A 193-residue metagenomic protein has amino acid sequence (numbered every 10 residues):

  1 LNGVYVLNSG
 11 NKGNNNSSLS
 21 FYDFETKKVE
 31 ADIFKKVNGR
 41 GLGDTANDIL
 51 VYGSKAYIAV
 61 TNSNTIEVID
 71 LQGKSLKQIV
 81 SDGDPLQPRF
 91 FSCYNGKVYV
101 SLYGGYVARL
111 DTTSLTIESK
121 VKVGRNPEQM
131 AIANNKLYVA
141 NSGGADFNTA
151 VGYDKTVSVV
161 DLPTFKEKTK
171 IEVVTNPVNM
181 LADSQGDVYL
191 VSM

Functional and structural regions predicted by a protein language model:
L1-M193: Predominantly soluble domains enriched in secretory-pathway, periplasmic, or organellar proteins
